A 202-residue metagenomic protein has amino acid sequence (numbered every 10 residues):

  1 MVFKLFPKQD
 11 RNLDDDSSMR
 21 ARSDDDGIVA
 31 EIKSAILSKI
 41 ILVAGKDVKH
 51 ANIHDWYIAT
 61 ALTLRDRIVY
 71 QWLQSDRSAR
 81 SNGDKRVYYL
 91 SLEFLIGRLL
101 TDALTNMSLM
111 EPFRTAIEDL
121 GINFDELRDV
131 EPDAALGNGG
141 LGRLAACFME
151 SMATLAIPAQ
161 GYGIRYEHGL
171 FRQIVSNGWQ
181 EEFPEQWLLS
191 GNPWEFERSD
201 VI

Functional and structural regions predicted by a protein language model:
V2-I202: A conserved ligand/cofactor-binding region detector
